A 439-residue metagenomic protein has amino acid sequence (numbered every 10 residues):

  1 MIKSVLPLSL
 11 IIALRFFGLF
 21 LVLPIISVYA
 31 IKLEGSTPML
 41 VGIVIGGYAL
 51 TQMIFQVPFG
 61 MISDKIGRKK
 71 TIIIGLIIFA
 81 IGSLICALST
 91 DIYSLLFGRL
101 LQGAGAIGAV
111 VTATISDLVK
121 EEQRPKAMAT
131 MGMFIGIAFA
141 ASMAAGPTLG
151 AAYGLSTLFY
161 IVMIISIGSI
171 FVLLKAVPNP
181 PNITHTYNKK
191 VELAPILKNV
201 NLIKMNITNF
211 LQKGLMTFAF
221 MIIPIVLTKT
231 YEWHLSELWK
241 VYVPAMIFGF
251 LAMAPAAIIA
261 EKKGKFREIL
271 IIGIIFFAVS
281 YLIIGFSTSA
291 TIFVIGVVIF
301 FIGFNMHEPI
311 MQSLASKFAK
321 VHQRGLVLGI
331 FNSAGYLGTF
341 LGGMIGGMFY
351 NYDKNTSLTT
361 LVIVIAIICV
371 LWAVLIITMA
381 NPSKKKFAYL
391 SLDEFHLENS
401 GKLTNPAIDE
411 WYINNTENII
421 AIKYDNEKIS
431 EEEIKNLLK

Functional and structural regions predicted by a protein language model:
P24-P38, M221-E237: Short amphipathic helix-loop junctions that connect adjacent transmembrane helices in Major Facilitator Superfamily/SLC
I54-T90: Conserved MFS/SLC helix-loop-helix module at the cytosolic interface between two early adjacent transmembrane helices
Q56-G67, A252-K265, Y350: Helix-to-loop junctions at the C-terminal end of transmembrane segments in multipass secondary transporters
K65-G75, E261-I274: Cytoplasmic membrane-interface "Motif A"-like loop-to-helix N-cap segments of 12-TM Major Facilitator Superfamily
G98-I135: Cytoplasmic helix-loop-helix junction between adjacent transmembrane helices in 12-TM secondary transporters
A151-I164, H234, M348-C369: A membrane-interface helix-boundary motif in multi-pass transporters
I164-N182, W372-A380: C-terminal membrane-cytosol helix-exit motif in multi-pass small-molecule transporters
P178-T208: Juxtamembrane intracellular "pre-TM" segments in multi-pass secondary transporters
